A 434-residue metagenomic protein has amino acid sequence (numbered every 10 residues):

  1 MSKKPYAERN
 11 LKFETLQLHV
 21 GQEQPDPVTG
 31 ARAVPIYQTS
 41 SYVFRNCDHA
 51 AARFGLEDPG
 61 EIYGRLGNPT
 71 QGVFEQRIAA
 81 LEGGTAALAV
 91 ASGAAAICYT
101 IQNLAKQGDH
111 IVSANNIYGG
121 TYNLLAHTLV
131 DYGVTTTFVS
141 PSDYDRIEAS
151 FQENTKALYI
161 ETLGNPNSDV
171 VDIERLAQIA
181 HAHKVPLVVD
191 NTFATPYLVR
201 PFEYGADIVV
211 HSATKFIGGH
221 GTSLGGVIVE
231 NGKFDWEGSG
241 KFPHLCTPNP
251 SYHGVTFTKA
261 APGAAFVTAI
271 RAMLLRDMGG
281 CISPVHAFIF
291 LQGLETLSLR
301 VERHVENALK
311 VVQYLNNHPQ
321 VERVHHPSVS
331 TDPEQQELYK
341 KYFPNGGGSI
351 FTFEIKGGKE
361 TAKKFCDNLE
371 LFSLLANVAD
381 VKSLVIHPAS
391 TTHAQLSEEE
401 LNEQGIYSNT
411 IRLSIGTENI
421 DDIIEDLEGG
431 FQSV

Functional and structural regions predicted by a protein language model:
M1-D58: N-terminal glycine-rich, Lys/His-bearing helix-loop that initiates the first secondary-structure elements of many
M1-K4, A126-H127, E153, R300 (+2 more regions): PLP-dependent enzyme catalytic core of the Aspartate aminotransferase-like
S2-R9, G21-P25, A87-N317, H325: Conserved PLP-enzyme active-site core in the AAT-like
P25, V43-C47, D235-W236, L297 (+3 more regions): Short, acidic Gly/Pro/Ser/Thr-rich loop/turn segments
N46-A95, G120-H127: Conserved N-terminal alpha-helix of the aminotransferase class I/II PLP-enzyme fold
L163, T192-A194, V329, K356 (+1 more regions): Active-site beta-loop-alpha junctions enriched in small/polar residues
V229, T352-E354, S414-G416: Short hydrophobic/aromatic beta-strand micro-patches that form the beta-sheet surface supporting nucleotide- or nucleic
M278-C281, V285-A287, Q292, T296 (+4 more regions): Conserved small-domain helix->loop->beta segment predominantly found in fold-type I
